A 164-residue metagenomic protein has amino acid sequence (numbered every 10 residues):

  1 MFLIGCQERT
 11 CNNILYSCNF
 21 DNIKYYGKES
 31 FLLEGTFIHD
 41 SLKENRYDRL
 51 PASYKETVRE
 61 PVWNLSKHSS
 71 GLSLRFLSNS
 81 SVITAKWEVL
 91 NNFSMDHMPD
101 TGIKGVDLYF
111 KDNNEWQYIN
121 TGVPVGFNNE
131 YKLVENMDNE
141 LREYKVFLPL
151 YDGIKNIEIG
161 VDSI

Functional and structural regions predicted by a protein language model:
M1-L3: Sec-dependent N-terminal signal peptides
C6-I164: N-terminal secretory targeting modules
